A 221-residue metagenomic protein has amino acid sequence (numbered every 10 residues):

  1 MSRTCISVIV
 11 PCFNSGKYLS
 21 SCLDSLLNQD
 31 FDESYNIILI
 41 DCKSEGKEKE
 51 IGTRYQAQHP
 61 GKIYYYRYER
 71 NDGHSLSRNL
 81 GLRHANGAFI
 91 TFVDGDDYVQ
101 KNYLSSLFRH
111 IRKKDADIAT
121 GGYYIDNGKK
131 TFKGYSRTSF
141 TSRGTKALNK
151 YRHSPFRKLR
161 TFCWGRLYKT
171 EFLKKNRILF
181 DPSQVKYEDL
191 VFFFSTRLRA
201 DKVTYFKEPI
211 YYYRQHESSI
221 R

Functional and structural regions predicted by a protein language model:
T4-S7, S25, N36, V191: Cell-envelope/extracellular polymer assembly enzymes that use nucleotide-activated donors
S15-N28: Short, well-formed alpha-helical segments that are part of the catalytic scaffolds of diverse glycosyltransferases
Y18, E45-Y55, Y98, N102: Acidic helix N-cap motif at the loop->helix transition within catalytic regions of sugar-transfer enzymes
S25, D41-I51, R70: A conserved acidic beta->alpha catalytic loop
S34-K43, Y64-Y68, G95: Short beta-strand/loop segment that forms part of the nucleotide-sugar
Y68-A85: Glycine-rich, basic loop-to-helix element that forms the pyrophosphate-binding segment of sugar-nucleotide handling
I90: Short aromatic/hydrophobic "clamp" motif used to bind/position activated sugar donors
G95-T204, Y211-R221: Donor-binding/catalytic cores of nucleotide-activated saccharide and glycerol-phosphate transferases/polymerases
